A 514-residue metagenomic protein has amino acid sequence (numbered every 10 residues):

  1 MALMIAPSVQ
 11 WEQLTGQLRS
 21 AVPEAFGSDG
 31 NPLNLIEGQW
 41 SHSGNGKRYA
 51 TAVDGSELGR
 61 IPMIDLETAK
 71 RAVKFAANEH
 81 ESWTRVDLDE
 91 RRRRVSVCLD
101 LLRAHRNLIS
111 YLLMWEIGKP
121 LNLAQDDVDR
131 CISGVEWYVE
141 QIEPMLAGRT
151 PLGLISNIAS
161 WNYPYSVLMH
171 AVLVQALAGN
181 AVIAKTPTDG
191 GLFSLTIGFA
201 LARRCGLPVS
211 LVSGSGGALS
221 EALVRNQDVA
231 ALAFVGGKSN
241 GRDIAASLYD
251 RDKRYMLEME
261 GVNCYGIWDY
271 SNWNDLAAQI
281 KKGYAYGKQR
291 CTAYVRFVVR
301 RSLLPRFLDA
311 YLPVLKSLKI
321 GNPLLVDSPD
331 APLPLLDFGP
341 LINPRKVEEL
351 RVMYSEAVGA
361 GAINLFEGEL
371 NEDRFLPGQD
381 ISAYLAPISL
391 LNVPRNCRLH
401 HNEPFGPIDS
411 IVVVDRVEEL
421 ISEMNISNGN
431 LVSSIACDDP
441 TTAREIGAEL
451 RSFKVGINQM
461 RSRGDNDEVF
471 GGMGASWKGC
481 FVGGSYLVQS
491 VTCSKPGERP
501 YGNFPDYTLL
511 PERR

Functional and structural regions predicted by a protein language model:
M1-M4, S56-R60, D89, D228-V229 (+6 more regions): Conserved C-terminal structural/oligomerization subdomain of aldehyde/semialdehyde dehydrogenase
A2-L146, S317, I342: N-terminal Rossmann-like NAD(P)+-binding subdomain of aldehyde/semialdehyde dehydrogenases
G38, G55, A76, R91 (+11 more regions): Residue-level signal for inorganic ion chemistry
T68, A218-E221, E419: Short acidic active-site motifs
H80, T84, L99-R106, S110-L113 (+17 more regions): Structural signal for hydrophobic packing residues in well-ordered secondary-structure cores of soluble enzyme domains
I142-A277, P332, V414: Rossmann-like NAD(P) dinucleotide-binding subdomain of oxidoreductase/dehydrogenase enzymes
A176, I183, S210, M256 (+5 more regions): Structural detector of well-ordered beta-strand residues that form the stable sheet scaffold of enzyme domains
R204, S239-P394, I457, G502-R514: ALDH superfamily catalytic-core signature
